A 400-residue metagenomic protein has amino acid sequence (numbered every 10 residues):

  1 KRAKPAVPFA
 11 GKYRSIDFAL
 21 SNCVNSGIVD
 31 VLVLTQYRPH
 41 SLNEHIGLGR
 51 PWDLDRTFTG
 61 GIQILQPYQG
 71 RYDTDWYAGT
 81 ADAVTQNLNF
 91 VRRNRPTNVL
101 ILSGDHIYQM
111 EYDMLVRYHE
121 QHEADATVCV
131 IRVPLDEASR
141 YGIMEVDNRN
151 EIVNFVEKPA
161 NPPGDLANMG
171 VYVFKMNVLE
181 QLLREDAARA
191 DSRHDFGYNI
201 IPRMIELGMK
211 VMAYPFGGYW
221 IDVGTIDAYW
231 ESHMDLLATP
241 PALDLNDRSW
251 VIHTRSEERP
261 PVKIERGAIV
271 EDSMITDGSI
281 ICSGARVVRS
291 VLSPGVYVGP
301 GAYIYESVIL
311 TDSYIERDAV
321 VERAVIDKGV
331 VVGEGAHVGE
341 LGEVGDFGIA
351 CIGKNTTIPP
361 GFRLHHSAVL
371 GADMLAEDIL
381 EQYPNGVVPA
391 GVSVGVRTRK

Functional and structural regions predicted by a protein language model:
K1-L237, D346-A350, K354-N355, V388-K400: Unchanged
N177, E185-K400: Left-handed beta-helix
